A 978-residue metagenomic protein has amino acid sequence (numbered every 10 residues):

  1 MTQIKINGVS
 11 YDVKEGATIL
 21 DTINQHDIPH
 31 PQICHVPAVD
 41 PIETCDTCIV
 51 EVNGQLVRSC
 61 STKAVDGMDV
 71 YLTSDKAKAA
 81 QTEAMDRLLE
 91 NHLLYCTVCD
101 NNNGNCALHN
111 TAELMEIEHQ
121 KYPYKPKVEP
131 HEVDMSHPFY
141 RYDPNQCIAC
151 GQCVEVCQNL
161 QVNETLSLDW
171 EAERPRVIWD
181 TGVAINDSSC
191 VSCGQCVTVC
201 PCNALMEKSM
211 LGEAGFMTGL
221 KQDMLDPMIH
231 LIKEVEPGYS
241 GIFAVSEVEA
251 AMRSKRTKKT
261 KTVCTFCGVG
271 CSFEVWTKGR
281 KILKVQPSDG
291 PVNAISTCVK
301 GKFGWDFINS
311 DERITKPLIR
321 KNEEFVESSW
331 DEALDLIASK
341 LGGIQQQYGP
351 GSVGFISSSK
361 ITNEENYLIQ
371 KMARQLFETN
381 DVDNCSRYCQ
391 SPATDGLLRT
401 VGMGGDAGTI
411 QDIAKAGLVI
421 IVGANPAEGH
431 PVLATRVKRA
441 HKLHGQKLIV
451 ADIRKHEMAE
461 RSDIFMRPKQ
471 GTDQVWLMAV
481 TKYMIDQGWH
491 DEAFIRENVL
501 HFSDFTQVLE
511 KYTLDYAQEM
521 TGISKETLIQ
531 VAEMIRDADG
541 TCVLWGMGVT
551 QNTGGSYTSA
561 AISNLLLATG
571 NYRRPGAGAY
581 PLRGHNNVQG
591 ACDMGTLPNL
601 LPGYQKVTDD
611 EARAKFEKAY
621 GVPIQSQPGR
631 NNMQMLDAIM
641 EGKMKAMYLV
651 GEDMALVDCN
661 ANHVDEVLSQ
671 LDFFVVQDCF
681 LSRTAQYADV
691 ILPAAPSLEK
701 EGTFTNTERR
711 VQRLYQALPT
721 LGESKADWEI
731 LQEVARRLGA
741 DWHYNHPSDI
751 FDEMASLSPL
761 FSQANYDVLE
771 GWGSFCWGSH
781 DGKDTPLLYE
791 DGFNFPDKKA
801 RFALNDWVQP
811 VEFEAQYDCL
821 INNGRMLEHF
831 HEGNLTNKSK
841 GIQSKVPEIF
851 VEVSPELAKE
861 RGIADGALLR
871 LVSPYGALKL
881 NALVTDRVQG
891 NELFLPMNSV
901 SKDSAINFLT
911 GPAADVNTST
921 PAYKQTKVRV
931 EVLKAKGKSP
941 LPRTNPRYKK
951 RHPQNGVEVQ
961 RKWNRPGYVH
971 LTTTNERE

Functional and structural regions predicted by a protein language model:
K5, D66-L72, W179-G182, E460-P468 (+4 more regions): Short beta-alpha connecting loops at secondary-structure transitions that line or flank enzyme active sites
Y11-D66: N-terminal cofactor/phosphate-binding cores enriched in small/glycine residues, especially glycine-rich loops such as
D46-T262: Fe-S ferredoxin-like electron-transfer domains and their immediately adjacent linker/connector regions across
N53, V65, W276-K281, S873-P874: Short acidic-glycine loop/turn motifs at beta-strand connectors
L93, T198, I229, E236 (+8 more regions): Catalytic alpha/large subunits of respiratory electron-transfer oxidoreductases, centered on bis-MGD molybdoenzymes
I410, E699-T720, I730-R737: Glycine/threonine-rich phosphate-binding loop and adjacent beta-strand/alpha-helix elements that clamp
L582, Q589-P598, D749-G841, V969-L971: Long, low-complexity segments enriched in small/aliphatic residues
L721-E723, D727-W772, E832, T836-E852 (+1 more regions): Long, contiguous, secondary-structure-rich segments that constitute the structural scaffold of globular domains
